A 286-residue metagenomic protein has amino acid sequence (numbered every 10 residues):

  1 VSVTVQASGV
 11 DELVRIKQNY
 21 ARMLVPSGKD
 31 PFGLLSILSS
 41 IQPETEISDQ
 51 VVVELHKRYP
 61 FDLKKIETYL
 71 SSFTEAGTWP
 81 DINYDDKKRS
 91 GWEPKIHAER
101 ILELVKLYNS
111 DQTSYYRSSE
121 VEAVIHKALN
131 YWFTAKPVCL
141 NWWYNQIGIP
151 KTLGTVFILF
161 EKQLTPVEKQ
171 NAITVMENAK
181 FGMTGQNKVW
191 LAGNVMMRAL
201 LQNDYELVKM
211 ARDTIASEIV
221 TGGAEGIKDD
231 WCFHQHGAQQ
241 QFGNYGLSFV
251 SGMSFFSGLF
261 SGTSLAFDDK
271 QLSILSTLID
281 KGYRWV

Functional and structural regions predicted by a protein language model:
V1-V3, V286: Accessible peptide chain termini
V3-P60: Extreme N-terminal leader/anchor segments
V25, K29-P31, L35-L38, Q42-E44 (+1 more regions): Aromatic-lined, polymer-binding surfaces characteristic of secreted/periplasmic polysaccharide-degrading enzymes
